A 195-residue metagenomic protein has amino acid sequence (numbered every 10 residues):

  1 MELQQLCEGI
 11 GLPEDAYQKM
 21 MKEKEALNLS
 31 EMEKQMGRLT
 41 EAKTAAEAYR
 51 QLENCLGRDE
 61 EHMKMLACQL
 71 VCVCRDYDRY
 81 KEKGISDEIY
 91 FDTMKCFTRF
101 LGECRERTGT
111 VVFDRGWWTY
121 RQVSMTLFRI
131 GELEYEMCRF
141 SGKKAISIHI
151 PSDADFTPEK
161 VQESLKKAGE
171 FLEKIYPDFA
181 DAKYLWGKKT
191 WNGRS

Functional and structural regions predicted by a protein language model:
M1-E159, K174-W186, G193-R194: Non-catalytic substrate-recognition and accessory regions of acyl/acetyltransferase enzymes
L165-P177: A conserved short alpha-helix in the GNAT/GCN5 acetyltransferase fold that borders and helps form the acetyl-CoA
